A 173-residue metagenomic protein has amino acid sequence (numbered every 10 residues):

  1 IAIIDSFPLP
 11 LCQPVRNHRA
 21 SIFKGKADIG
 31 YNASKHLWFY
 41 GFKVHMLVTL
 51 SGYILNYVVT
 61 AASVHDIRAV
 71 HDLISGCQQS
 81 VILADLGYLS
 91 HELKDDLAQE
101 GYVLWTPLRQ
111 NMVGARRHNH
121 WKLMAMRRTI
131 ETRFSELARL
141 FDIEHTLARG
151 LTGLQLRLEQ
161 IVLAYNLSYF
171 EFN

Functional and structural regions predicted by a protein language model:
I1-L86, S90-V103, R109, V162: Polybasic low-complexity intrinsically disordered regions
P10-V15, A115-R117, R157: Short, solvent-exposed polar/charged micro-motifs at secondary-structure junctions
H36-L37, A148-L158: Structural motif
D66, M126, Q155, E159: Hydrophobic (often cysteine-bearing) scaffold residues that line and stabilize catalytic clefts of nucleotide/cofactor
V81, L86-T152: Helix-centered, glycine/charged polyanion-binding patches within enzymatic domains that contact phosphate-containing
R157-N173: Charged phosphate-binding loop/patch that engages nucleotide di/tri-phosphates or the phosphate backbone of nucleic
